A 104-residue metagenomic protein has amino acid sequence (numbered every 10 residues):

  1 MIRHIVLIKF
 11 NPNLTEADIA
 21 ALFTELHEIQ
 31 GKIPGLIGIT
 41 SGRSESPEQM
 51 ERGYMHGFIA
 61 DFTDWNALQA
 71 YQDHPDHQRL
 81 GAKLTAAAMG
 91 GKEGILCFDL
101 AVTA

Functional and structural regions predicted by a protein language model:
M1-R3, E16-F23, G57-A60: A broad, low-specificity signal for short, low-complexity segments enriched in glycine/proline and polar/charged
R3-F10, R43-Q72: Short, well-ordered beta-strand segments in beta-rich or mixed alpha/beta enzyme and ligand-binding folds
P12-N13, A104: Short, catalytically relevant binding-site loops at active-site mouths
L14-S41, D76-T85: Short amphipathic alpha-helical segments
I37-G38, N66, K92-E93: Secondary-structure boundary/capping signal
S41-R52, A82-A104: Glycine-rich beta-strand-turn "strand-cap" elements at beta-sheet edges
Q72-P75, A88: Generic hydrophobic/packing signal
